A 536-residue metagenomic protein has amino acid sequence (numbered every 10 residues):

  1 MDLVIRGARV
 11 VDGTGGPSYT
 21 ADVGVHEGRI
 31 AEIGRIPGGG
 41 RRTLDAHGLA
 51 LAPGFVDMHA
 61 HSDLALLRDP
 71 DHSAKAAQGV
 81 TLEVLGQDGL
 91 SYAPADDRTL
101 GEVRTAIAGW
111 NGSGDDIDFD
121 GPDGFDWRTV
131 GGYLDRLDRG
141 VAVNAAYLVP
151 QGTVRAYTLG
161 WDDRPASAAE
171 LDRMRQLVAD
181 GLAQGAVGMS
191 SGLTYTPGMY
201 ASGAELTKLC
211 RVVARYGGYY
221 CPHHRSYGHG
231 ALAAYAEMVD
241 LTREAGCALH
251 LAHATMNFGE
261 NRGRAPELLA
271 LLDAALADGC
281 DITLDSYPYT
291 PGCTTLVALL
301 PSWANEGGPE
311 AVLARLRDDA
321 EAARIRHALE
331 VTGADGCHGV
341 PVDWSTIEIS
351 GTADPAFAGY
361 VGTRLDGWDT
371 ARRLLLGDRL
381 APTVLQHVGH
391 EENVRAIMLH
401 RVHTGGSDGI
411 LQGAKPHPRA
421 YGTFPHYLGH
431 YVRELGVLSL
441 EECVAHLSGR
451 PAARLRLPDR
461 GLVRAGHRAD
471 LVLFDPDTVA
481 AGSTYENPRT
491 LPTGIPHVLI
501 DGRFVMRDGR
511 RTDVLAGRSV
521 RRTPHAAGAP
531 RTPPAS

Functional and structural regions predicted by a protein language model:
M1-G54, D69, A481: Histidine-rich, glycine-flanked metal-binding segment
A8, V23, G28, G48 (+13 more regions): Divalent metal-coordination and catalytic microenvironments
V11-D22, G359-V361, P382-V394, L435-V444 (+1 more regions): Acidic, glycine-enriched loop/beta-strand segments at the rims of small-molecule binding/catalytic pockets
A50-A74: Di-metal (Zn2+ and/or Mg2+/Mn2+) metal-binding site signature of metallo-dependent hydrolases with the MBL/beta-CASP
R68-V187, C280: Divalent-metal coordination cores built from histidine and acidic residues
Y133, L137, V141-A168, M174-Y195 (+4 more regions): Active-site neighborhoods of metal-dependent hydrolases
D180-M238: Divalent metal-binding pocket/active-site signature
D318, A396-V402, S407-D408, V472-V520: C-terminal cap of metal-dependent C-N hydrolases
